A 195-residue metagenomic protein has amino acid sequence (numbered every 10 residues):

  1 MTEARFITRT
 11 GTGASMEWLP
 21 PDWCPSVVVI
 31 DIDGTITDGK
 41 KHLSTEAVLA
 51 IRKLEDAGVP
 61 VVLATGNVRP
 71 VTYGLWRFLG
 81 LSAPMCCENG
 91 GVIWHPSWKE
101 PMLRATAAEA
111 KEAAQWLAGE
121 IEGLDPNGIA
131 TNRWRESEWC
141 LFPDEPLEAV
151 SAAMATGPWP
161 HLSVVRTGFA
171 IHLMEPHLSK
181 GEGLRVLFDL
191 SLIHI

Functional and structural regions predicted by a protein language model:
M1-I30, L190: Non-catalytic pre-domain segments flanking phosphatase-related domains
G13, H42-R133: Active-site phosphate-binding/coordination module
W18-D22, V28-A57: N-terminal glycine-/serine-/threonine-rich phosphate-binding loop
P20-P21, L79, T131, V165: Solvent-exposed alpha-helices and their adjacent loops that cap or buttress functional pockets in soluble metabolic
D33, H194-I195: Conserved adenylation A10 loop of the ANL superfamily
K40-K41, T65, P143, H177: Short loop or secondary-structure boundary microenvironments that flank and position key functional residues
W116, E120-I193: Conserved acidic, metal-coordinating active-site core of Asp-based, Mg2+-dependent phosphoryl-transfer enzymes
